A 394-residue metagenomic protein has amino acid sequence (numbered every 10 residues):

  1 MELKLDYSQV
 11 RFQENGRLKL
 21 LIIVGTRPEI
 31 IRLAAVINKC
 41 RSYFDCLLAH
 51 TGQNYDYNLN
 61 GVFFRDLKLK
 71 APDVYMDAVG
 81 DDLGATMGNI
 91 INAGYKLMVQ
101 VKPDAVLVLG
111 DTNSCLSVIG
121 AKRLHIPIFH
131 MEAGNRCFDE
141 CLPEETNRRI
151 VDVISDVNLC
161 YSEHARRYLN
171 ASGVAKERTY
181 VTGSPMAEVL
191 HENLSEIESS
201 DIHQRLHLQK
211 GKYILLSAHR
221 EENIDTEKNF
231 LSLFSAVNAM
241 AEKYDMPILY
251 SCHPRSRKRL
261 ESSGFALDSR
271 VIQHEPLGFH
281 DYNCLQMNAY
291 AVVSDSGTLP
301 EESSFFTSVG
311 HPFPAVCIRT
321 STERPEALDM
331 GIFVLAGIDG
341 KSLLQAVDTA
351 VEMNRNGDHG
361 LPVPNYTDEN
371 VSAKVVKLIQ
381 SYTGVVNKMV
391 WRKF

Functional and structural regions predicted by a protein language model:
M1-M246, S256-F394: Nucleotide-activated sugar donor-binding and catalytic core shared by glycosyltransferases and related lipid-linked
